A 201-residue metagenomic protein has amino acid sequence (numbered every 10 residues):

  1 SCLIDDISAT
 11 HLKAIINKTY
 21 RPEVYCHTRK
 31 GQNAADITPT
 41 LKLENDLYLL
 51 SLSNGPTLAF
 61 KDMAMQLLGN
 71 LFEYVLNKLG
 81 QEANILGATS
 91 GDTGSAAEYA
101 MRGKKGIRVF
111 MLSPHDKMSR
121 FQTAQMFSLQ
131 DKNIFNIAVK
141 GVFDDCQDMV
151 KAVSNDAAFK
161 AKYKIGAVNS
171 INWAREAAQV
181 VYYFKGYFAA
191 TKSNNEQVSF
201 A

Functional and structural regions predicted by a protein language model:
S1-A201: PLP-dependent amino-acid enzyme catalytic core
